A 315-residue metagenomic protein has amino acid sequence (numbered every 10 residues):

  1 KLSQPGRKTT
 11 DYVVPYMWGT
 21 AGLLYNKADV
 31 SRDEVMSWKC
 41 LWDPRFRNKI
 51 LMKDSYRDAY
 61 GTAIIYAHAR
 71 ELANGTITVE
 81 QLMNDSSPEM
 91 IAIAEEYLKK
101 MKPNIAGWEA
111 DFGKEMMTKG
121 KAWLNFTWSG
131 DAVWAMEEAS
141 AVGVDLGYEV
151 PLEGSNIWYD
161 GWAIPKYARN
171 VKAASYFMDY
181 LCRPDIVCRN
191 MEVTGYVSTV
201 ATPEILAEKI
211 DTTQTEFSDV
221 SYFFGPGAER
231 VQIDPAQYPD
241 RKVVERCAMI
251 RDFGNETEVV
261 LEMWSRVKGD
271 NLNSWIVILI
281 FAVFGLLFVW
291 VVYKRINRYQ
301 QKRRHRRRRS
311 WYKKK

Functional and structural regions predicted by a protein language model:
K1-K121, A135: Extracytoplasmic ligand-binding site segments that recognize negatively charged/polar headgroups
Y16-W18, V35-W42, W128, W158 (+2 more regions): Tryptophan-centric aromatic hotspots in well-structured domains and transmembrane helices
W38, Y60-G61, E95, K114 (+6 more regions): Extracytoplasmic/secreted envelope proteins and their assembly/folding machinery, especially bacterial periplasmic
P44-R45, Y66, M101-N104, M116 (+6 more regions): Structured segments of extracytoplasmic/periplasmic soluble domains in secreted or envelope-associated proteins
S55-Y56, T127-G130, T194: Short, well-ordered beta-to-alpha junction loops that form the rim of enzyme active sites and present histidine/acidic
P103-Y167, E208: Extracytoplasmic/periplasmic substrate-binding proteins
D160, P165-V243: Mature extracytoplasmic/periplasmic domains
V231-K314: Conserved C-terminal helix/tail region of periplasmic/extracytoplasmic solute-binding proteins
